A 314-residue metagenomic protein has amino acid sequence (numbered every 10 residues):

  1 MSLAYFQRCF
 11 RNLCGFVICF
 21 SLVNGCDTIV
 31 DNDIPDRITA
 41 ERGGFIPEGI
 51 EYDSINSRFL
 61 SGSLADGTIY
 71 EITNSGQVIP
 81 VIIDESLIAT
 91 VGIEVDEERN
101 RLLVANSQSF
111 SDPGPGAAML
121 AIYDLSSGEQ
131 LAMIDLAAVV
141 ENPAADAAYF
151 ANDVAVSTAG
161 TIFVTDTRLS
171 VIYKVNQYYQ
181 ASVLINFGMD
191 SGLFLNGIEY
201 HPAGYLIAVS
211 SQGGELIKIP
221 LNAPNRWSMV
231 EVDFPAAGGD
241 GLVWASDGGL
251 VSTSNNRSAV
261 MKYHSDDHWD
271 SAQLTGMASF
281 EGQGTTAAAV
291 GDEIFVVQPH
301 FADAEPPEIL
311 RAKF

Functional and structural regions predicted by a protein language model:
F20-I38: Bacterial Sec-dependent N-terminal signal peptides
I34-E41, Q77-D84, E129-A144, Q180-D190 (+2 more regions): A short beta-strand motif characteristic of beta-propeller blades
E41-R58, L64, S86-F110, A137-I162 (+3 more regions): Beta-rich, blade/repeat-based domains predominating in secreted/periplasmic proteins but also intracellular
L64, S107-S109, T167-R168, S211-Q212 (+2 more regions): Short loop/turn segments immediately following the C-termini of beta-strands
G67-I69, S111-D112, L120, S170-Y173 (+4 more regions): Structural signal for beta-propeller blades
I72-Q77, D124-E129, V175-Q180, P220-N225 (+2 more regions): Short loop/turn segments that connect beta-strands within beta-propeller blades
M119-Q177: Hydrophobic alpha-helical segments and helix pairs
T286-F314: Blade-level signature of beta-propeller repeat domains, shared across WD40, Kelch, NHL, RCC1 and BNR/Asp-box propellers
